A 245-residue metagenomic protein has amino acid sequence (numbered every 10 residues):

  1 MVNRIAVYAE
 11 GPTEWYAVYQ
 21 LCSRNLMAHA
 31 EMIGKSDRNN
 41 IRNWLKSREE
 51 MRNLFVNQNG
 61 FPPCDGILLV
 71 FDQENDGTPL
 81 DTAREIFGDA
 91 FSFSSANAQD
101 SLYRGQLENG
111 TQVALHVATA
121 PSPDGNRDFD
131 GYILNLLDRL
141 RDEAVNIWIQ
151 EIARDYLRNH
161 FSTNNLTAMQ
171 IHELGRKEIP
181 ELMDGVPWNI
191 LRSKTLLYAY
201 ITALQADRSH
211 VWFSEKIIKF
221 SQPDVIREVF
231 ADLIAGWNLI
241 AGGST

Functional and structural regions predicted by a protein language model:
V2, S23-E31, E49-T245: C-terminal accessory helical subdomains adjacent to catalytic cores in phosphodiester- and nucleotide-handling enzymes
V7, P12-M32: N-terminal G-site helix/loop of the GST-like fold
A28-K46: A short beta-strand-loop structural module common to alpha/beta enzyme folds
